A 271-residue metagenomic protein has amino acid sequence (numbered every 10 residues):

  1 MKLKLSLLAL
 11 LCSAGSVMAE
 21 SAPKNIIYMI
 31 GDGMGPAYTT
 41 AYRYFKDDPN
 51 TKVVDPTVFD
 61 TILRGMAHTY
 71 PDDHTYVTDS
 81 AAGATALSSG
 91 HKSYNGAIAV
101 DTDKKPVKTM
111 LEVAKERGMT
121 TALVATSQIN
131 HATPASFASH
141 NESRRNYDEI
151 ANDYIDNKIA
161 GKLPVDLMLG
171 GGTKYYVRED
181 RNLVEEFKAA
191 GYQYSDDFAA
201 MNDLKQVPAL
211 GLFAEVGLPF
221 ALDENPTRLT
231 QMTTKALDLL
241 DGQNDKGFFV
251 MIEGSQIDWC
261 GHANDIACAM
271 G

Functional and structural regions predicted by a protein language model:
M1-A19: Gram-negative bacterial Sec-dependent N-terminal signal peptides
E20-V177, N182-M201: N-terminal catalytic scaffold of extracellular/periplasmic and nuclease hydrolases that process anionic headgroups
K24-M34, A114, L212, G247-D258: Beta-strand elements within well-structured catalytic alpha/beta cores of enzymes that handle phosphate/sulfate esters
K108, F220-P226, T233, D238-Q243: Cysteine endopeptidase catalytic domains of the caspase/legumain-like
A132-A138, V216-E224, N244-G271: Active-site His/acidic residue clusters
S143-Y147, N225-T233, C268-G271: Phosphate/oxyanion-binding active-site loops and adjacent basic polyanion-contact surfaces
Y154-K158, K205-A209, F213-P219, E224: Formylglycine-dependent
L163-L167, F187, S195-D197, M201-L212 (+1 more regions): Active-site regions of oxyanion-processing enzymes, predominantly non-cytosolic
